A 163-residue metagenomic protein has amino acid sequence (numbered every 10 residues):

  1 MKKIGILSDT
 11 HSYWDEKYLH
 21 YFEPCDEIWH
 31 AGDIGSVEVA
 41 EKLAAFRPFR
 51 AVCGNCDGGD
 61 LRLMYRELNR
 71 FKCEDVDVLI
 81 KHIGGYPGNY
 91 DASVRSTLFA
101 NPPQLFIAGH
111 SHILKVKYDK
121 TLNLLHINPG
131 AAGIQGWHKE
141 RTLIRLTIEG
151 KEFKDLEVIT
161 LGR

Functional and structural regions predicted by a protein language model:
M1-F49, D57-D75, I80, K139-T142: N-terminal active-site segment of His-dependent metallophosphoesterases
M1-G5, R70-L79, D119-L125, I148-E157: Beta-strand-turn-beta hairpins that frame and shape the catalytic cleft of phosphate-ester-processing enzymes
I4-L7, A31, C53, A108 (+1 more regions): Short glycine-rich loop/turn motifs that provide flexible caps or phosphate-binding loops at active sites
S12-E16, G35-V39, C56-R62, G85-Y90 (+2 more regions): Active-site environment of divalent metal-dependent phosphoester hydrolases
H30, G54, E149-K151: Juxtamembrane helix-loop transition sites at the ends of transmembrane segments in multi-pass membrane proteins
R50, N89-E152: Conserved beta-sheet core of the metallophosphoesterase superfamily
T160-L161: Well-ordered alpha/beta subsegment
